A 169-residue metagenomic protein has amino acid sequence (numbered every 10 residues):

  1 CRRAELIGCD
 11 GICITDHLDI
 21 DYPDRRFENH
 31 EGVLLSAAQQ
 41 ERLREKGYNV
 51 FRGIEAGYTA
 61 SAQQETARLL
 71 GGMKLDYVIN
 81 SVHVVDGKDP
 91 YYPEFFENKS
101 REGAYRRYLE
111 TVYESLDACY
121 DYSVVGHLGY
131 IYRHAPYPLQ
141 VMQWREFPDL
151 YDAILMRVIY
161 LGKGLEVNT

Functional and structural regions predicted by a protein language model:
C1-E110: A metal-dependent hydrolase metal-coordination microenvironment
N80-T169: Domain-core and long-helix interface of multi-subunit machines
